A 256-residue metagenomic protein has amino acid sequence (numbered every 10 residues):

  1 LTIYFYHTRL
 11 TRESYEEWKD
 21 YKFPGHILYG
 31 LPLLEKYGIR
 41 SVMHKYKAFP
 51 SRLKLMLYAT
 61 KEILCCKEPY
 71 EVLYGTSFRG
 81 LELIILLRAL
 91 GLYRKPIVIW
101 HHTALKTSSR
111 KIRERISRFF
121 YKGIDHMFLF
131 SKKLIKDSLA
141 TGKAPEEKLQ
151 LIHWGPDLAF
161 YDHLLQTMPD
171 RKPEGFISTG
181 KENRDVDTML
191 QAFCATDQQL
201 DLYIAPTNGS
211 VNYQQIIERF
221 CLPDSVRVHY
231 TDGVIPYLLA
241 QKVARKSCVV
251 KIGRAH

Functional and structural regions predicted by a protein language model:
A48, K95-K111: A short, histidine- and acid-enriched strand-loop-helix "catalytic/donor-clamping" loop that lines the nucleotide-sugar
L64-E68, S108-M127: Membrane-proximal helix-turn-helix segments that form the acceptor-binding/catalytic region of lipid-linked
G75-G80: Short His-centered aromatic/hydrophobic patch
D125-L149, P156-Y161: A short, active-site helix/loop in glycosyltransferases that binds the activated sugar's phosphate group
L139, P156-P173, R184-D187: Acidic anion/phosphate-binding donor-loop and adjacent secondary structure in glycosyltransferase catalytic cores
K181-A195: A conserved mid-protein helix/loop that constitutes part of the nucleotide-sugar donor-binding site
I204, Y213-C248: Nucleotide-activated donor-binding/catalytic signature segment of Leloir-type glycosyltransferases, i.e., the conserved
A255-H256: Conserved small/polar residues in nucleotide/adenosyl-binding loops
